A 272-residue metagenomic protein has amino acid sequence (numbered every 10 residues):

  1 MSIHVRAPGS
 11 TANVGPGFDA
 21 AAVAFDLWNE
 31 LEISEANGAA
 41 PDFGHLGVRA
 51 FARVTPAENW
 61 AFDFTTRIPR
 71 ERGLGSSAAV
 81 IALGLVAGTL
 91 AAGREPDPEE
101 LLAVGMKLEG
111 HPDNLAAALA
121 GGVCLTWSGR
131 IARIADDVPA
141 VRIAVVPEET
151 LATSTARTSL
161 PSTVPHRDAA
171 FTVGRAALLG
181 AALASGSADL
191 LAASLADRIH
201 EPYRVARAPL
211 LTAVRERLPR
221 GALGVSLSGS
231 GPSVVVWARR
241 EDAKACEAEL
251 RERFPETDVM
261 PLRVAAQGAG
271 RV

Functional and structural regions predicted by a protein language model:
M1-R72, L90-P98, V264-Q267, R271-V272: ATP-binding N-lobe of GHMP and related small-molecule kinases
R6-P8, A24, A118-A120, W127 (+3 more regions): Short beta-strand segments
T11, N37-P41, T66-G75, A103-P112 (+1 more regions): A short glycine/serine-rich beta->alpha loop
E35, V146-P147, V236-R240: Short beta-strand-to-loop capping motifs
L74-P98, L119-G121: DPxDG-like acidic metal-binding loop motif
P96-A140, A206-T212, R217-L218, V225-S226: Alpha/beta catalytic cores of group-transfer enzymes, especially the acyltransferase/condensing modules of polyketide
P139-G221: Acyltransferase
L183-V272: Glycine-rich, charge-dense phosphate/pyrophosphate-binding loop(s) and the adjacent flexible "lid"/catalytic subdomain
